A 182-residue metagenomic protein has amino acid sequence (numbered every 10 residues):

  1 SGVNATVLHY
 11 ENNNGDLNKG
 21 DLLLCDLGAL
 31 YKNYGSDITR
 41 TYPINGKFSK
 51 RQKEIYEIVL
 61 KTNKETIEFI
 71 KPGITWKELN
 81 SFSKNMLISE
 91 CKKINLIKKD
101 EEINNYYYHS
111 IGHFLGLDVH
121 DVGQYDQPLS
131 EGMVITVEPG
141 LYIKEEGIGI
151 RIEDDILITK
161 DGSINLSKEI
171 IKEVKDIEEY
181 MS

Functional and structural regions predicted by a protein language model:
S1-S182: Active-site neighborhoods and metal-handling regions in enzymes and metal-associated proteins
